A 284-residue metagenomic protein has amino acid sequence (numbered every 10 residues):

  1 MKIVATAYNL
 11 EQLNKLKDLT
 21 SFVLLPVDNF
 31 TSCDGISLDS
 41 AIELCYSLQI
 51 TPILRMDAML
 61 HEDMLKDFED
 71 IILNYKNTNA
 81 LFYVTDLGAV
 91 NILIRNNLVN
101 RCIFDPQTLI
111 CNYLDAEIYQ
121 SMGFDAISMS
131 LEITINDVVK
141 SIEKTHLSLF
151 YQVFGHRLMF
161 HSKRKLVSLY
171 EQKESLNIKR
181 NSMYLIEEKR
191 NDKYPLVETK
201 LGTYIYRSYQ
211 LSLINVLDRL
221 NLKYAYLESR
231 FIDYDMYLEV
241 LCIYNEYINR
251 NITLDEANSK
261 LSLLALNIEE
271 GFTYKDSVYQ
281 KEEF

Functional and structural regions predicted by a protein language model:
M1-D115, S128-F284: Active-site pocket-lining/capping segments in soluble small-molecule metabolic enzymes
G123-F124: As written
